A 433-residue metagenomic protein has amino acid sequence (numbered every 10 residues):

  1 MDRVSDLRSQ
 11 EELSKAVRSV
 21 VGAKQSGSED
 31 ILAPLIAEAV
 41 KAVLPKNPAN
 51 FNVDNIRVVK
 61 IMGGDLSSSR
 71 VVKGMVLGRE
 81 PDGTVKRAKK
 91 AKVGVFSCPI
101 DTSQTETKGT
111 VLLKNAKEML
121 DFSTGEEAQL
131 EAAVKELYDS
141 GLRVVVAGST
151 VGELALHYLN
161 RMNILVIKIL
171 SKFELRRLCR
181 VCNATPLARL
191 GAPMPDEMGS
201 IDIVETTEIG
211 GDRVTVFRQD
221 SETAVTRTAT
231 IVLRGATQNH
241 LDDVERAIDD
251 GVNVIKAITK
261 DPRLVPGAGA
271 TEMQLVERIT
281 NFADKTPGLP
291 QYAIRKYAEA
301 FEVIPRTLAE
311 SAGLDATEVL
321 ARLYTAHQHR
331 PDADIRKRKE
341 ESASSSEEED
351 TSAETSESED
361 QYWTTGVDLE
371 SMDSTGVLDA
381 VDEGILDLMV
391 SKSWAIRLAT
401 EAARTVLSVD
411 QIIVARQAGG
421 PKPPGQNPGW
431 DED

Functional and structural regions predicted by a protein language model:
M1-A236, D243, H327-E359: Extended amphipathic alpha-helical scaffolds
R227-V232, A236-D433: Extended, low-charge hydrophobic alpha-helical regions
